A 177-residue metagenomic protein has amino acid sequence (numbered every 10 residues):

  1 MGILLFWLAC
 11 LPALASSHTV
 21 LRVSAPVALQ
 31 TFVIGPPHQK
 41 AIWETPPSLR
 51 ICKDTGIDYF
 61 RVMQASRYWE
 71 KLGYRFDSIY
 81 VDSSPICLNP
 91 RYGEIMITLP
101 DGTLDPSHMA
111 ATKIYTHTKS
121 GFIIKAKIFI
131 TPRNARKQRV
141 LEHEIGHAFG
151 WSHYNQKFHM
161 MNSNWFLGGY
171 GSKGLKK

Functional and structural regions predicted by a protein language model:
M1-I3: Bacterial N-terminal signal peptides that target proteins for export
L5, H38, M96, D105 (+2 more regions): Polar low-complexity intrinsically disordered regions enriched in Ser/Thr and small residues
F6-I57, S66, K71, T103-S107 (+1 more regions): Disordered inhibitory propeptide/activation segment of secreted metzincin zinc metalloprotease zymogens, centered on
L49-D58, K127-R136, F166-Y170: Second-shell loop/turn segments in exported
Y59-Q156: Metzincin-family zinc-dependent endopeptidase catalytic domain
F129-I130, L175-K177: Conserved "repeat-terminator" motif of extracellular CCP/Sushi domains
W151-G174: Post-HEXXH active-site segment of zinc metalloproteases
